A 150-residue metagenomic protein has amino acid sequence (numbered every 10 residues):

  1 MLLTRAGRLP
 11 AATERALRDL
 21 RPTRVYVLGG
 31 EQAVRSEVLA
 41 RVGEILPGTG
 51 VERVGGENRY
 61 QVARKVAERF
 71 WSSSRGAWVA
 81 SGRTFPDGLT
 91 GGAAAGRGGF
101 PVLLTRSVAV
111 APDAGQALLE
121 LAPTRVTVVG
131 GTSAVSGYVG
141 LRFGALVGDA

Functional and structural regions predicted by a protein language model:
M1-A150: Extracellular glycan-binding segments that recognize GlcNAc-based cell-wall polysaccharides
